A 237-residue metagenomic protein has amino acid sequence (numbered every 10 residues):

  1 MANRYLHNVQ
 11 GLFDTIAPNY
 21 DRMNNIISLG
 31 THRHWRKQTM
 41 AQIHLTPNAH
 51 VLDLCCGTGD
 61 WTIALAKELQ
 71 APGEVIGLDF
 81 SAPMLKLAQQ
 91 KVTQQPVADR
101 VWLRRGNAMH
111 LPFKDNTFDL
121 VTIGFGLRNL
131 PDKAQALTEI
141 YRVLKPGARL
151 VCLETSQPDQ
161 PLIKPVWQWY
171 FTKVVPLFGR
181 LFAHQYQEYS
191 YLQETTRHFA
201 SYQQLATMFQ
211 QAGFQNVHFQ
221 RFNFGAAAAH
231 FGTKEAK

Functional and structural regions predicted by a protein language model:
M1-D21, W167, F171, F182: N-terminal, positively charged/glycine-rich alpha-helical extensions of SAM-dependent methyltransferases
H7, L153, Q157-M208, A212 (+1 more regions): C-terminal alpha-helical "lid/dimerization" subdomain adjacent to the S-adenosyl-L-methionine
Y20, V121-T122: Hydrophobic beta-strand segment of the Class I
L29-A49, A64: Conserved alpha-helix/loop element of class I SAM-dependent methyltransferases that forms part of the SAM/SAH-binding
H50-H110: Class I SAM-dependent methyltransferase SAM/SAH-binding core
M109-L120: A short acidic, Gly/Pro-enriched loop at the edge of an enzyme's catalytic core that lines a small-molecule cofactor
A134-R149: A short glycine-rich, Lys/Arg-flanked "PGG" loop and its adjoining helix->strand segment in the class I
A206, A212-K237: Core SAM-dependent methyltransferase catalytic element
